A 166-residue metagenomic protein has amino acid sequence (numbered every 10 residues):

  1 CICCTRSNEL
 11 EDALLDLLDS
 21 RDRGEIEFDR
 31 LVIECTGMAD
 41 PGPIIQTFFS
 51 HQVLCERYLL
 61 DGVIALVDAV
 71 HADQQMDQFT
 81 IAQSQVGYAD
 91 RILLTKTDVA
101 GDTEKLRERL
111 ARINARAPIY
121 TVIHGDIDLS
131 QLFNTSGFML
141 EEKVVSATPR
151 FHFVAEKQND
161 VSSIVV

Functional and structural regions predicted by a protein language model:
C1-Q75: Nucleotide-state-sensitive switch-loop elements of NTP-binding domains
R23, C55, I81-S84, E156: Structural motif
P43-Q46, D77-F79, E104-R107: Short amphipathic alpha-helical segments
H51, T95-K96: Alpha-helix C-capping/helix-to-loop hinge sites
L59, I81, D102: Short acidic-hydrophobic sequence patches enriched in Asp/Glu that either
A69, D73-Y88, I92: Flexible active-site lid/hinge loop adjacent to a nucleotide/diphosphate and Mg2+-phosphate binding pocket
S84, Y88-R91, T97-V166: C-terminal accessory "lid"/substrate-recognition subdomains
